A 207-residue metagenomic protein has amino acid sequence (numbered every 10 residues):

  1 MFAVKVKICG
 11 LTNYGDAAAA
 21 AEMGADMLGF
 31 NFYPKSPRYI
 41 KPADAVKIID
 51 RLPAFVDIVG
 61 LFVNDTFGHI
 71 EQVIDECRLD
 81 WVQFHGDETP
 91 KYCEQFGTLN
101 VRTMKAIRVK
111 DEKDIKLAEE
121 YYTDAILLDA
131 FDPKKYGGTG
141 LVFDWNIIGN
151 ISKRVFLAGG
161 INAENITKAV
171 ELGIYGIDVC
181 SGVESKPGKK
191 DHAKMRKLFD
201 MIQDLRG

Functional and structural regions predicted by a protein language model:
M1-G207: Conserved N-terminal beta1-alpha1 strand-loop-helix module at the mouth
